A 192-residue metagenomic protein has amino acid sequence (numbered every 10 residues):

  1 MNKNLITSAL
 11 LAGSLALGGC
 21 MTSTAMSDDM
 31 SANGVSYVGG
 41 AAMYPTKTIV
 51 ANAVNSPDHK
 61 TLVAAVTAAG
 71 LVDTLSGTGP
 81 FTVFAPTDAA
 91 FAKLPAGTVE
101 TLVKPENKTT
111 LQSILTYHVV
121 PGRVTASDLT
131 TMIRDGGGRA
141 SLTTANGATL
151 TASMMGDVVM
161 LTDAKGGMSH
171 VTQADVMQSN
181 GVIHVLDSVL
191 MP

Functional and structural regions predicted by a protein language model:
N2-T7, M21-P192: Mature, structured domains of secreted/extracytosolic soluble proteins
A16-G19: C-terminal motif of bacterial Sec signal peptides marking the signal peptidase cleavage site
